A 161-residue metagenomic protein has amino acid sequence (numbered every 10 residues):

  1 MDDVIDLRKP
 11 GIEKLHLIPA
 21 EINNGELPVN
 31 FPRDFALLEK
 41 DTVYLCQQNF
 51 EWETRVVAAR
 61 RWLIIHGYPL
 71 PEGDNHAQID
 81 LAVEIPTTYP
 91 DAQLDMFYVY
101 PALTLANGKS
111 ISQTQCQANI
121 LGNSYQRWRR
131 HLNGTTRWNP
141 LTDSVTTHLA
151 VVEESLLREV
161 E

Functional and structural regions predicted by a protein language model:
D2-H76, T88-E161: UBC/E2-like fold recognition across ubiquitin and ubiquitin-like conjugation systems, capturing catalytically active
